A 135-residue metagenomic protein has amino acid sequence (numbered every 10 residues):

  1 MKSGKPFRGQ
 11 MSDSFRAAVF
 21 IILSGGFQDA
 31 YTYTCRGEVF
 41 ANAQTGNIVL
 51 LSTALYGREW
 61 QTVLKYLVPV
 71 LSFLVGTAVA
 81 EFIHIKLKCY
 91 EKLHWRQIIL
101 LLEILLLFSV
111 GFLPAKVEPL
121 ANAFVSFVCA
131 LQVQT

Functional and structural regions predicted by a protein language model:
K2-T135: Alpha-helical transmembrane segments of multi-pass membrane proteins
